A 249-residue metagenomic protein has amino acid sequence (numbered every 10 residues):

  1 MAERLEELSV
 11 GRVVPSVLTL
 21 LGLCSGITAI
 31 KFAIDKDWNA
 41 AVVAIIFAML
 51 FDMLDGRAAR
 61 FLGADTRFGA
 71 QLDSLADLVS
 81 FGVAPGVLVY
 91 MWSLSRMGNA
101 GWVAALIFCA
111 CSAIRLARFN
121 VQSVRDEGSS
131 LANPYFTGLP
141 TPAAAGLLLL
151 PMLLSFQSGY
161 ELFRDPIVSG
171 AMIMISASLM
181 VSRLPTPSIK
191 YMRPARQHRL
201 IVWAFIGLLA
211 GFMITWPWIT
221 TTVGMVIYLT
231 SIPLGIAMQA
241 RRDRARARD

Functional and structural regions predicted by a protein language model:
M1-L5, N133-D249: C-terminal membrane-associated helical module and adjoining short loops/tails
M1-M53, G235: Topogenic membrane-insertion module of multi-pass membrane proteins
R4, R57-T66, A113-L131, V181-K190 (+1 more regions): C-terminal ends of transmembrane helices
V14-L20, F61-F119, P151: Multi-pass membrane catalytic core of lipid/isoprenoid biosynthesis enzymes
L18, A41-A48, A104-I107, C111 (+3 more regions): Hydrophobic alpha-helical transmembrane segments of polytopic
L18, S25, F32, A44 (+6 more regions): Hydrophobic residues within membrane-embedded alpha-helical segments of Major Facilitator Superfamily
C24-T28, V83-G86, W203-G211: Hydrophobic, membrane-inserted alpha-helices
T28-V43, V79, V83-L106, L149-V168 (+1 more regions): Helix-coil boundary and interhelical linker segments in multi-pass alpha-helical membrane proteins
